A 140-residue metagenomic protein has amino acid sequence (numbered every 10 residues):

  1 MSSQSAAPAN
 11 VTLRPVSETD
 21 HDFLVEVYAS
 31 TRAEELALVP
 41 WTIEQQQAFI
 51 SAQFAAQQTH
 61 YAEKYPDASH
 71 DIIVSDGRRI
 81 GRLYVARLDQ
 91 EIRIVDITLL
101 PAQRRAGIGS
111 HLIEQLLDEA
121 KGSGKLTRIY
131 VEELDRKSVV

Functional and structural regions predicted by a protein language model:
M1-S5: A detector for short, charged/polar N-terminal pre-domain segments
A6-A7, V11, P15-T19, V25-V95 (+2 more regions): Acetyl-CoA-dependent GNAT
S17-E18, E133-D135: A short coil/beta-turn micro-motif at the C-terminal edge of the histidine kinase catalytic ATP-binding domain
A52-Q58, G124-R128, R136: Noncatalytic linker/hinge segments flanking ATPase motor cores
E91, A120-E132: Conserved GNAT acetyl-CoA-binding A-motif
I97-R105, V131-L134: A short, internal acetyl-CoA/4′-phosphopantetheine-binding micro-motif in the GNAT/acyltransferase core
E114, D135-R136: Residue-level marker for well-ordered alpha-helical positions
V139: Conserved small/polar residues in nucleotide/adenosyl-binding loops
